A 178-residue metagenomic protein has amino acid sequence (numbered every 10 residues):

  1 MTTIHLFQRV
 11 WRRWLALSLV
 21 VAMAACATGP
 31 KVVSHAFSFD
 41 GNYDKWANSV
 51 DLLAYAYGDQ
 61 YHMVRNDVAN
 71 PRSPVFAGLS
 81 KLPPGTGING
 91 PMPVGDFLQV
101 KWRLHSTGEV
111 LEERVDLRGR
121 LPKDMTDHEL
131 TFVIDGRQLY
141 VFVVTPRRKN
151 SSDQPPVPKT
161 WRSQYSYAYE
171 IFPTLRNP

Functional and structural regions predicted by a protein language model:
T3-L15: Bacterial N-terminal signal peptides that target proteins for export
A22-A25: C-terminal motif of bacterial Sec signal peptides marking the signal peptidase cleavage site
A27-P30: Bacterial signal peptide processing site
H35-S49: Post-signal peptide N-terminal segment of mature Sec-exported envelope proteins
Y55-T107: Tryptophan-paired
S73-A77, R118-L130: Short, surface-exposed linear segments at secondary-structure transitions and domain or protein termini
V110-D116: Edge beta-strands of extracellular beta-sandwich domains
D124-P178: Compositionally biased low-complexity segments at domain edges in trafficked proteins and select soluble regulators
